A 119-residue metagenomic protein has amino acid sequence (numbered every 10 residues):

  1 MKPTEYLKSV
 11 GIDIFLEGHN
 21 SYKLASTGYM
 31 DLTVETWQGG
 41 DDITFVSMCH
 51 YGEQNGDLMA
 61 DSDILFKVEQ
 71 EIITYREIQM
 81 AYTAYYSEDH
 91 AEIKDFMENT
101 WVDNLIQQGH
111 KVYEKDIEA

Functional and structural regions predicted by a protein language model:
M1-E53: Negatively charged, low-complexity tracts enriched in Asp/Glu with abundant Ser/Thr
D13, D31, D41-D42, D57 (+5 more regions): Acidic-enriched, low-complexity/disordered segments with a strong bias for Aspartate over Glutamate
G18-N20, G28-L32, D42-T44, S62-I64 (+2 more regions): Generic structural motif recognizing short loop/turn segments at the entrances and edges of beta-strands
Y51-D89: Amphipathic protein-protein interaction modules
T74-A119: Helix-rich interaction surfaces within compact, conserved domain-sized segments that mediate assembly or partner
